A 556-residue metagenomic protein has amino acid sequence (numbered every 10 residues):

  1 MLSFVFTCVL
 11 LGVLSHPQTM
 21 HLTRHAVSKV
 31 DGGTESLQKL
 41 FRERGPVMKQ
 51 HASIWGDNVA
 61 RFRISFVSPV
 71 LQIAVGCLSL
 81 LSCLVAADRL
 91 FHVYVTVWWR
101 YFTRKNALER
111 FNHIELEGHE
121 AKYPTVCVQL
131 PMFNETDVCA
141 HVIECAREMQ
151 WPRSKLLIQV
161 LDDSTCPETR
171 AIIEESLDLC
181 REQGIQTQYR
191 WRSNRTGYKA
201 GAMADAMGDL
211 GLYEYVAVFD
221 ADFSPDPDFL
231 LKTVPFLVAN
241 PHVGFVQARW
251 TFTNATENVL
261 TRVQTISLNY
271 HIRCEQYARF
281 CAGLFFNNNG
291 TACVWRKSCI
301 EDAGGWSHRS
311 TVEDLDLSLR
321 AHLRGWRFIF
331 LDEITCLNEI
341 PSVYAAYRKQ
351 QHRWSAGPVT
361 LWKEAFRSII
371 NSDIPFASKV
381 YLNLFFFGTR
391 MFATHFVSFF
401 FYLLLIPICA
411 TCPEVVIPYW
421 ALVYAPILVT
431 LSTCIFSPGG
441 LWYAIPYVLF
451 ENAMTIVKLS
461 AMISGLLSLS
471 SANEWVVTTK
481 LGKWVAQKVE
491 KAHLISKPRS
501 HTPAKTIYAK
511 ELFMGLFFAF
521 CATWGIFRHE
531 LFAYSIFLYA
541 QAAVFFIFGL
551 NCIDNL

Functional and structural regions predicted by a protein language model:
M1-E120, G388-F401, L405-P407, W524-L556: N-terminal membrane-anchoring/stem segments of glycan-assembly enzymes
P17, T96-W98, T103, G118 (+2 more regions): Membrane-embedded multi-pass helical conduit in multi-pass membrane proteins, especially envelope-biosynthetic
P124-Q129, L157, D162, D316: Cell-envelope/extracellular polymer assembly enzymes that use nucleotide-activated donors
V126-E135, M149, F236: A conserved hydrophobic helix/loop-capping motif in glycosyltransferases and polysaccharide synthases
E144-K155: Short, acidic, metal-binding catalytic loop of nucleotide-sugar glycosyltransferases
D162-I173, S193-T196: A conserved acidic beta->alpha catalytic loop
E175-Y215, P227-T311, D316, H322-L323 (+1 more regions): Long helical/loop segments within the catalytic core of UDP-sugar-dependent glycosyltransferases, especially the large
